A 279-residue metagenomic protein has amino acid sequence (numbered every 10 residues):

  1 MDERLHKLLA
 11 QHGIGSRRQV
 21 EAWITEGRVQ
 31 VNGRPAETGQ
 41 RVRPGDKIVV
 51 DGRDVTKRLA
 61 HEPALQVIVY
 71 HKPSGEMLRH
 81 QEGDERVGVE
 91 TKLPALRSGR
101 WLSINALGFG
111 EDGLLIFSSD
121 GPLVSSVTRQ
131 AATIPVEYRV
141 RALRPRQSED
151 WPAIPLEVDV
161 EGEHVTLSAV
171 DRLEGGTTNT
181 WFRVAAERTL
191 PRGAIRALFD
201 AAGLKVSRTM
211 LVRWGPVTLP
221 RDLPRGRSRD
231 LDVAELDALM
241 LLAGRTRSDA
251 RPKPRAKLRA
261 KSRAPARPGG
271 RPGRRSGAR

Functional and structural regions predicted by a protein language model:
M1-R279: Basic, flexible Lys/Arg- and Gly-enriched helix-loop patches that mediate nucleic-acid binding at interfaces with rRNA
